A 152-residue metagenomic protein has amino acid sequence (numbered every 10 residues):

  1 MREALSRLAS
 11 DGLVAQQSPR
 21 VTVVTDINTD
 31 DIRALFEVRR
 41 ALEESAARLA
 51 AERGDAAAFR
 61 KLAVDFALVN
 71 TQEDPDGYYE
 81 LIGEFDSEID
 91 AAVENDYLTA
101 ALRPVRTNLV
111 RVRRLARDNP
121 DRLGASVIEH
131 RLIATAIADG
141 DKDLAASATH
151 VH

Functional and structural regions predicted by a protein language model:
R2-E52: Short linear motifs at protein or domain termini
A15, D76, D121-G124: Short helix-capping and inter-helix turn/linker motifs at the boundaries of alpha-helical repeat units
P19-T22, T107, D118: Residue-level signal for pocket-adjacent positions within structured domains
I32, P75, D118-N119: Alpha-helical transmembrane segments of multi-pass integral membrane proteins
S45, R53-L115, V127-A136, L144-V151: Conserved amphipathic alpha-helical segments that form helical-bundle/coiled-coil interaction surfaces
